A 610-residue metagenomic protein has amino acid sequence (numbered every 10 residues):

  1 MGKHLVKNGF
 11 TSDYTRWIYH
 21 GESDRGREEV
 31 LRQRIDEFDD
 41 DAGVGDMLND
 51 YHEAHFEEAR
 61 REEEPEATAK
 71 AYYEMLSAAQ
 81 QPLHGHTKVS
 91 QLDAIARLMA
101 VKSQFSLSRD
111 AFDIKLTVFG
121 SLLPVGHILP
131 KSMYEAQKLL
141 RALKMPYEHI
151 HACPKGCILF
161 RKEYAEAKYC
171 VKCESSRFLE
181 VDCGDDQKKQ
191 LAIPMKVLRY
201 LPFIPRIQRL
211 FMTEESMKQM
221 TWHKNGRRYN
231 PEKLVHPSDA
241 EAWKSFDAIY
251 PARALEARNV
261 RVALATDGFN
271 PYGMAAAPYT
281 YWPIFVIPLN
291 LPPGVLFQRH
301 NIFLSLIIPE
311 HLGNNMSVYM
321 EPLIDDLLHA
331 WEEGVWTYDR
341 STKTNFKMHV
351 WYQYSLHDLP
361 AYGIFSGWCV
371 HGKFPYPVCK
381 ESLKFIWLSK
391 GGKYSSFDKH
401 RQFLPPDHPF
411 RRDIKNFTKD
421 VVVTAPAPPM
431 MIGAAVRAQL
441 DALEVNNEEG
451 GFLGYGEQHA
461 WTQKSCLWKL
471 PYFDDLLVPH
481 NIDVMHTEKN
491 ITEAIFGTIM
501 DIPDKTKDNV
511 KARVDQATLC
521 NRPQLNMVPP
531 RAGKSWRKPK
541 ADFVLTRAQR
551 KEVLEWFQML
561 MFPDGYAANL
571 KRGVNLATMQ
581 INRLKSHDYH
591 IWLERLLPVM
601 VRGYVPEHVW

Functional and structural regions predicted by a protein language model:
M1-W610: A structural signal for the principal folded core domain
